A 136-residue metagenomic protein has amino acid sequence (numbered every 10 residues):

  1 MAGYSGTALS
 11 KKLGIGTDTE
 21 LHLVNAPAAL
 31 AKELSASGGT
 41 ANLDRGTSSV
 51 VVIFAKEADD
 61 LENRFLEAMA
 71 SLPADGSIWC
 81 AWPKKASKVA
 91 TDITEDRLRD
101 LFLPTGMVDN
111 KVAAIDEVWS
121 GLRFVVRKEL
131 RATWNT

Functional and structural regions predicted by a protein language model:
M1-K32: N-terminal, charge-rich interaction modules
G39-S48: Short acidic low-complexity segments
S49-I53, I78-A81: Short, glycine-/small-residue-enriched flexible loop/hinge segments at domain edges that mediate gating
V51-L61: Short, glycine-rich nucleotide/cofactor-binding loops
E62-D96: Mid-chain, well-packed structural core segment of small domains
D92-K111: Conserved Class I S-adenosyl-L-methionine
G106-T136: Class I S-adenosyl-L-methionine
